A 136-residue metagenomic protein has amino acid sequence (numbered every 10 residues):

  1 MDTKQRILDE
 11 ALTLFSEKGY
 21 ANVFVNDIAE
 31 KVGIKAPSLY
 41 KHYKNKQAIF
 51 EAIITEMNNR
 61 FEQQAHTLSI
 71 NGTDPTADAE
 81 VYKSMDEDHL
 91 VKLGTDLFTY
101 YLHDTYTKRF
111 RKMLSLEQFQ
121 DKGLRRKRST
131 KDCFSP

Functional and structural regions predicted by a protein language model:
M1-T3: Short, Lys/Arg-enriched anionic-surface-contact patches
R6, E10, L14-E56: Helix-turn-helix
E10-E17, D96, F110-M113: Solvent-exposed, amphipathic alpha-helical segments
L14, R60, Q64, Y100: Short alpha-helical functional segments enriched in proximate histidine and acidic residues
I34, N58, T73, Y100 (+1 more regions): Localized chelating/binding microdomains that coordinate divalent metal ions or stabilize phosphate-bearing
K46, I53, M57, F61 (+3 more regions): Hydrophobic/aromatic residues within well-ordered alpha-helical segments
A52, H66-D104: Hydrophobic alpha-helical connector segments
D88, H103-P136: Amphipathic alpha-helical packing segments from all-alpha helical-bundle domains
